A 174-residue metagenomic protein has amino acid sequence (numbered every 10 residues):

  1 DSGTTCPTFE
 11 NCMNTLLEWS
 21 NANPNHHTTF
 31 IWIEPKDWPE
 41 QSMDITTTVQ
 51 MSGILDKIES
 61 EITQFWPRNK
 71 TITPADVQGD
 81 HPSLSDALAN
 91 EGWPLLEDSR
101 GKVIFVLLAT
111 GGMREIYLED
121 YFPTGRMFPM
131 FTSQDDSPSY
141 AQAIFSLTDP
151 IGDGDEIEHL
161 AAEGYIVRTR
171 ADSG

Functional and structural regions predicted by a protein language model:
S2-G174: Catalytic cores of phosphodiester-bond hydrolases, prominently lipid phosphodiesterases
